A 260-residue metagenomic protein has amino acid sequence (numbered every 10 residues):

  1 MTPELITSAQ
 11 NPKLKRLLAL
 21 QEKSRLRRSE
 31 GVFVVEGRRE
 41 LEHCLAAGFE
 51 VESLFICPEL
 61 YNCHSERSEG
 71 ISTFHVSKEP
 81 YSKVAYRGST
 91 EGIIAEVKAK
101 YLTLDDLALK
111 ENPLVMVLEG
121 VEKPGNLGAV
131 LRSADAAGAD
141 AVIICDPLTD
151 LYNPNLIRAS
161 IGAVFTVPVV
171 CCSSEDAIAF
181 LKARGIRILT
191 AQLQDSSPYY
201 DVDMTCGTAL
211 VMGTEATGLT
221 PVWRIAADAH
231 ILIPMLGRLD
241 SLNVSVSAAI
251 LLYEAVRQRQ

Functional and structural regions predicted by a protein language model:
M1-L60, L148-T149: Boundary-proximal intrinsically disordered activation/regulatory segments immediately upstream of a helical core
L5-S8, T73-S77, V167-E175: Short acidic-hydrophobic, aromatic-tinged amphipathic segments that line or gate anion-handling sites
G37, E122-A129, L242-S247: Amphipathic alpha-helical repeat scaffolds
A46, L102, D106-D195: RNA substrate-binding interface of SAM-dependent RNA methyltransferases
V76-S77, E119, C145-D146, P168 (+1 more regions): Short beta->alpha connector loops at strand-helix junctions that form conserved, small/polar/Pro-enriched
A95, A136-A137, L151, L156-A163 (+1 more regions): Structured adenosyl-cofactor binding patch, chiefly the S-adenosyl-L-methionine
T190-L239, N243: Active-site/ligand-binding-proximal alpha/beta "capping" segment
